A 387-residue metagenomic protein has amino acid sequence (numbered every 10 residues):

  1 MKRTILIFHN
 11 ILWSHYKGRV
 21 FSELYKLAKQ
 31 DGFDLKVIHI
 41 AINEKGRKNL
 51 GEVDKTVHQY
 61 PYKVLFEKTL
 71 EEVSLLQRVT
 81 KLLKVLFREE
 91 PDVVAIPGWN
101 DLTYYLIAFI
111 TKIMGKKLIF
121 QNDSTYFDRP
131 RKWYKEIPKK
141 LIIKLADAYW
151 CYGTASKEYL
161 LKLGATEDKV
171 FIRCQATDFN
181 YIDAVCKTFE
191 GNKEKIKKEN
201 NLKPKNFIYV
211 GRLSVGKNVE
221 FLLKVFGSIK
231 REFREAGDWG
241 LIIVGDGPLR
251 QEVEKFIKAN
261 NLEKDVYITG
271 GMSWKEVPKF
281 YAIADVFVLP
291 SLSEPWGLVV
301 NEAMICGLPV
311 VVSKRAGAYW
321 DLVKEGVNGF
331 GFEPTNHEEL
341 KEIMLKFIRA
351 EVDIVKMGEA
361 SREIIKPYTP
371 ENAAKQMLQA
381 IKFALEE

Functional and structural regions predicted by a protein language model:
N10, L102, K116-W133, L145-A148 (+1 more regions): A short, histidine- and acid-enriched strand-loop-helix "catalytic/donor-clamping" loop that lines the nucleotide-sugar
G18-R19, K205-K230, P248-E254, E338: A conserved mid-protein helix/loop that constitutes part of the nucleotide-sugar donor-binding site
K144-K195, L202: Donor nucleotide-sugar binding/catalytic pocket of nucleotide-sugar-dependent glycosyltransferases
E252-M272: Nucleotide-activated donor-binding/catalytic signature segment of Leloir-type glycosyltransferases, i.e., the conserved
G271-M272, K279-A284: Short alpha-helical donor nucleotide-sugar binding micro-motif in glycosyltransferases
L292: Aromatic "clamp/platform" in nucleotide-sugar-dependent glycosyltransferases that forms part of the donor/acceptor
P309-S313: Short hydrophobic beta-strand element within catalytic cores of glycosyltransferases and related nucleotide-activated
E325-G326, F330-H337, K346-E351: Conserved acidic donor-binding segment of nucleotide-sugar-dependent glycosyltransferases
